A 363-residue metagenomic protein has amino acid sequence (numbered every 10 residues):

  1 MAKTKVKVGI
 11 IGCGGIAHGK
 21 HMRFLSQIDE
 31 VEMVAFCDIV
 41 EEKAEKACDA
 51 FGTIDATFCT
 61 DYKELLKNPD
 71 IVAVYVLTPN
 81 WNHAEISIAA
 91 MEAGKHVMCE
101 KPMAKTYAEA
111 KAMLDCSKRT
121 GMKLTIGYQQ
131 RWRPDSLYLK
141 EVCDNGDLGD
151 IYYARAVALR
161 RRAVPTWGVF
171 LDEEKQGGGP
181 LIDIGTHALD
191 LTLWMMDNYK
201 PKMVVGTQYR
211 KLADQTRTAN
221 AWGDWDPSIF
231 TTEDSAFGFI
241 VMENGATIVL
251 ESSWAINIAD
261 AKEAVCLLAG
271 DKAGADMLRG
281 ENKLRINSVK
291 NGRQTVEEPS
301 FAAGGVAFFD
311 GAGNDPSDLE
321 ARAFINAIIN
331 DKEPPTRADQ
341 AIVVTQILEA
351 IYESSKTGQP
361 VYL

Functional and structural regions predicted by a protein language model:
M1-G52: N-terminal Rossmann-like dinucleotide-binding module
M1-K5, I10, T53, A73-Y75 (+4 more regions): C-terminal helix-rich "cap/oligomerization" subdomain common to oxidoreductases
I16, E42, F309-A321: Active-site loop of classical SDR/Rossmann-like NAD(P)-dependent oxidoreductases, centered on the catalytic Tyr-X3-Lys
I16, Q130-F230, G358: Predominantly a Rossmann-like dinucleotide-binding segment in NAD(P)-dependent oxidoreductases
F51-C116, P316: Beta-loop-alpha module in the N-terminal Rossmann-like domain of NAD(P)-dependent dehydrogenases, especially those
T60, C99, L124-I126, L250 (+1 more regions): Hydrophobic residues in well-ordered beta-strands that form the structural core
A112-Q129, L148-A154: Rossmann-fold dehydrogenase core element
P165, D190-R285, A321-E333: Contiguous beta-strand/loop segments that form the cofactor/metal-binding neighborhood of enzyme cores
